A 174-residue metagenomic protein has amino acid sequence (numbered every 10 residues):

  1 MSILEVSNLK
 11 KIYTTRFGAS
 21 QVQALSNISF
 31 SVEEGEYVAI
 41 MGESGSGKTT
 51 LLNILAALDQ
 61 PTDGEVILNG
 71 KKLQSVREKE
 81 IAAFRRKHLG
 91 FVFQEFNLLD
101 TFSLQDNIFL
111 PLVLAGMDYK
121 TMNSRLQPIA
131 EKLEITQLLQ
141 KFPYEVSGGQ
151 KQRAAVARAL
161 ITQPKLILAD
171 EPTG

Functional and structural regions predicted by a protein language model:
I3-L4, L9-G174: ABC family nucleotide-binding domain
